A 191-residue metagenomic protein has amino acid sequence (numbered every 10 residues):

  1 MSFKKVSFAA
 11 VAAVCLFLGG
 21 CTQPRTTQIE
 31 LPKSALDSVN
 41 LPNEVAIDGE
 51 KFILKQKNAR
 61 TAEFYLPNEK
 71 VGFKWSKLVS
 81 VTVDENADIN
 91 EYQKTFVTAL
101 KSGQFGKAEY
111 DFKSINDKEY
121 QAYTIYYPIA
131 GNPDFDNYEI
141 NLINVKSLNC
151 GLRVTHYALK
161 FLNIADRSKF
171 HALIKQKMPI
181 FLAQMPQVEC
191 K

Functional and structural regions predicted by a protein language model:
M1-A10: Bacterial N-terminal signal peptides that target proteins for export
A13-V14: Repetitive helical segments and hydrophobic/amphipathic motifs
L18-G20: C-terminal motif of bacterial Sec signal peptides marking the signal peptidase cleavage site
R25-E63: N-terminal "mature-domain start" segment
D48-A87: Secretory pathway targeting signatures of secreted, lumenal, and periplasmic proteins
W75-I115: Mid-chain, structured segments of secreted extracytoplasmic proteins
Q104-K146: Signature of long, low-cysteine stretches enriched in small and polar/charged residues
G151-K191: Surface-exposed amphipathic alpha-helical segments
